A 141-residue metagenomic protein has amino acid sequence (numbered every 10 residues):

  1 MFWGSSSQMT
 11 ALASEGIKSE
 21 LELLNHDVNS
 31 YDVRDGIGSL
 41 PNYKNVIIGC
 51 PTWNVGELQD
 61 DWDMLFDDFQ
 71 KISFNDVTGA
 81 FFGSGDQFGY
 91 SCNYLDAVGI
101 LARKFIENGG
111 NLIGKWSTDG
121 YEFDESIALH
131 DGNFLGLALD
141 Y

Functional and structural regions predicted by a protein language model:
W3-Q8: Short polar catalytic/cofactor-binding loops
M9-L12, E20, L24-N29, N42-Y141: FMN-binding flavodoxin-like domain, especially the glycine-rich phosphate-binding loop
Y31-P41: Short acidic low-complexity segments
